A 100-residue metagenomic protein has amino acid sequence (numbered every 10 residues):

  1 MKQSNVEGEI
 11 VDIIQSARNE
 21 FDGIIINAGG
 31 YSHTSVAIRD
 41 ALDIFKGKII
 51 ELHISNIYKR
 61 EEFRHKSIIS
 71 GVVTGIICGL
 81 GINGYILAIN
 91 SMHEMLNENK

Functional and structural regions predicted by a protein language model:
K2, I50-L52, I77: Hydrophobic/aromatic beta-strand patches that form the interior of the parallel beta-sheet core in alpha/beta enzyme
Q3-K46: N-terminal small/polar loop signature for handling phosphorylated ligands or for N-terminal nucleophile
E7, Y31-S32, S55-I57, I82: Alpha-helix N-cap/helix-start and coil->helix boundary motif
G23-I24, K48-I50, S67, T74-G75: Structural motif
V36-A37, R60-F63: Short, conserved acidic/polar surface loops in the N-terminal third of protein domains
I44-R60: Short, acidic/small-residue loops that bind anionic groups at enzyme active sites
R64-I82: Short beta-strand elements at the ligand-binding edges of bilobed clamshell
C78-K100: A charged, well-structured terminal subsegment
